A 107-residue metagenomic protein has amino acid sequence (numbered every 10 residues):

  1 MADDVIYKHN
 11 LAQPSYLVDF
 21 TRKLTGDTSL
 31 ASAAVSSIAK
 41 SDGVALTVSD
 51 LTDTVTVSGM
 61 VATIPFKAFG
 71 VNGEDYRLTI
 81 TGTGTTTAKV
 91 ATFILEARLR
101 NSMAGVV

Functional and structural regions predicted by a protein language model:
M1-T28, R98-V107: Predominantly extracytoplasmic/ectodomain segments of secreted and cell-surface proteins
K23-S32, S41-A45: Extracellular acidic loop/turn motifs
A39-G59: Low-complexity "stalk/linker" and mucin-like segments enriched in Ser/Thr/Pro/Ala/Gly
M60-I64: Short strand-edge motifs at loop-to-beta-strand transitions and within beta-strands of extracellular beta-rich domains
K67-E74: Surface-exposed, short loops/turns at beta-strand junctions within beta-sandwich domains
E74-T85: A short beta-strand micro-motif common to beta-rich folds, especially ectodomain repeats
A88-N101: C-terminal edge beta-strand
